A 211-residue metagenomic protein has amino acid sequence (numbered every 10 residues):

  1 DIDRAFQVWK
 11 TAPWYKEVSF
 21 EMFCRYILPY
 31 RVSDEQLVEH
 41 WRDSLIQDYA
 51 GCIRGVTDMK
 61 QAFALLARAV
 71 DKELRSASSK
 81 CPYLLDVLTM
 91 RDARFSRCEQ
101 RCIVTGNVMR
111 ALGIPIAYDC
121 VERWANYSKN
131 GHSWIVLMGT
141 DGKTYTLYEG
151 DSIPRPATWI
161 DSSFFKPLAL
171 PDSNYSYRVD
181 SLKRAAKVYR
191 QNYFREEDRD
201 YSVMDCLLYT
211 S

Functional and structural regions predicted by a protein language model:
D1-A93, Y127-N130: Secondary-structure boundary elements
R54-A69, S78-L88, A93-Y193: Hydrophobic/aromatic-rich core segments of domains that either
E196: Zinc-dependent metallohydrolase catalytic domains
D200-D205: Extended alpha-helical scaffolding regions
Y209-T210: Conserved small/polar residues in nucleotide/adenosyl-binding loops
